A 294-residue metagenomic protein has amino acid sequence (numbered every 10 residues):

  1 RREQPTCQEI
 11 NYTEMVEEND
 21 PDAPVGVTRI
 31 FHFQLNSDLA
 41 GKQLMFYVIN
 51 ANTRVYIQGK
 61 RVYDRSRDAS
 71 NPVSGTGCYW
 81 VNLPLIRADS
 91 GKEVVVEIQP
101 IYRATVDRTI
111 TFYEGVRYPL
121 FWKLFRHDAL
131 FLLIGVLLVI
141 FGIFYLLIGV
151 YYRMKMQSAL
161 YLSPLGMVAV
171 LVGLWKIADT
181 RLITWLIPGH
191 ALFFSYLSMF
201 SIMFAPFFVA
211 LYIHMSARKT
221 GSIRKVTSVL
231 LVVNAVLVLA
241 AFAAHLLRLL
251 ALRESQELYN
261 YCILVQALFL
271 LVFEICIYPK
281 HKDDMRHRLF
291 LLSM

Functional and structural regions predicted by a protein language model:
R1-S37: Extended carbohydrate-recognition surfaces in non-catalytic/accessory domains of CAZymes and lectin-like proteins
V25-Q34, G41-Q43, C78-W80, G91-E93: Intrinsic-disorder/low-complexity, polar/charged segments enriched in Ser/Thr/Lys/Arg/Asp/Glu/Gln
S37-I57, V94-V96: Aromatic-lined ligand-binding clefts that engage carbohydrates, nucleic acids, or primary amines
T53, I57-E93, Q99-T109: Beta-strand-rich ligand-recognition modules
Y102-F131: Exposed low-complexity, polar/acidic, P/S/T/G-rich flexible segments that act as propeptides, protease-susceptible
R103-A104, T111-F112, W175, D179 (+3 more regions): Alpha-helical transmembrane segments of multi-pass integral membrane proteins
F121-V238, Q256-L264: Individual alpha-helical transmembrane segments in multi-pass integral membrane proteins
I277-L289: Membrane-interface helix-loop-helix junctions at transmembrane boundaries of multi-pass membrane enzymes, predominantly
